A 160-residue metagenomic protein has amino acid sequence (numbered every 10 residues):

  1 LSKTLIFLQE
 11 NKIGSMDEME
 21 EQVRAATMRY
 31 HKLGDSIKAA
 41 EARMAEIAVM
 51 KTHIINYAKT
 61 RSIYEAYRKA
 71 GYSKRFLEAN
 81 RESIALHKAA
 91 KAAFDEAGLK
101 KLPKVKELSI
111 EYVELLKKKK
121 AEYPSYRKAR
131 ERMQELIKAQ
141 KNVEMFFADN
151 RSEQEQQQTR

Functional and structural regions predicted by a protein language model:
L1-R160: Extended intrinsically disordered terminal tails
